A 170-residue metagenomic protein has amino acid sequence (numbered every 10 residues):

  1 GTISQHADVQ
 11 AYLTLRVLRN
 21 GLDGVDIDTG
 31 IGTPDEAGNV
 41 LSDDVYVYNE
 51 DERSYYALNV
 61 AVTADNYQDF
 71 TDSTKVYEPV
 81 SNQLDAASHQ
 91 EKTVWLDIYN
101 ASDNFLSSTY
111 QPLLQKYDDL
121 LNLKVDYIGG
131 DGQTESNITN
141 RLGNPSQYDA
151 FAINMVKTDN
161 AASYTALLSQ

Functional and structural regions predicted by a protein language model:
G1, T63, Q170: Venus flytrap/periplasmic-binding-protein-like
T2-D8, Y12: Short beta-strand elements at the ligand-binding edges of bilobed clamshell
S4, A57, A101: Second-shell loop/turn segments in exported
Q5, A64, I128-D131: Conserved beta-strand termini and adjacent loop/short-helix elements that scaffold enzyme active sites in alpha/beta
L13, V17-K92: Hinge/cleft segment of the Venus flytrap/periplasmic-binding protein
R16-D23, Q115-N122, G143, S169: Sec-exported extracytoplasmic/periplasmic mature domains
K92-L113, L120, V125-T139, G143-P145 (+1 more regions): Extracytoplasmic "Venus flytrap"
N160-Q170: Catalytic-core regions built around general acid/base machinery
